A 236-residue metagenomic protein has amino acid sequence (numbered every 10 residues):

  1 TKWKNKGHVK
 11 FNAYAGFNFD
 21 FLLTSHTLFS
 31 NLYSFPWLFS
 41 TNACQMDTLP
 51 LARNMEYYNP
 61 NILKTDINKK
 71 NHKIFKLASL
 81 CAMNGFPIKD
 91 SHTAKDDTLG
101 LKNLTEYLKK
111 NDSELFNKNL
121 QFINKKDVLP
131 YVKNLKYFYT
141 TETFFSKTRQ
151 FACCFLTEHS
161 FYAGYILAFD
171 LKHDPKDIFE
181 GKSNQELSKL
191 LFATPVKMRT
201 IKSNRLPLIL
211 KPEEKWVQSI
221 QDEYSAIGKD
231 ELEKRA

Functional and structural regions predicted by a protein language model:
T1-S30, I74, A82-M83, G181-A236: Conserved non-catalytic scaffold segment of RNase H-like nuclease domains
W3-E114, N119-F122: Metal-dependent phosphoesterase core characteristic of DEDDh/y 3'-5' exonuclease domains
Y14, Y33, Y57-Y58, Y107 (+4 more regions): Sequence-level detector for tyrosine residue identity
C44-D47, T93, D170, D174 (+1 more regions): Poly-acidic low-complexity segments
I62-L80, Y139-G164, E214-D230: A broadly tuned preference for mixed-charge, low-complexity surface segments
K110-D112, Q121, K125, D230-A236: Polar helix-capping/helix-linker motif
Q121-I201: Acidic catalytic cores of enzymes that act on phosphate-bearing nucleotides/polynucleotides
